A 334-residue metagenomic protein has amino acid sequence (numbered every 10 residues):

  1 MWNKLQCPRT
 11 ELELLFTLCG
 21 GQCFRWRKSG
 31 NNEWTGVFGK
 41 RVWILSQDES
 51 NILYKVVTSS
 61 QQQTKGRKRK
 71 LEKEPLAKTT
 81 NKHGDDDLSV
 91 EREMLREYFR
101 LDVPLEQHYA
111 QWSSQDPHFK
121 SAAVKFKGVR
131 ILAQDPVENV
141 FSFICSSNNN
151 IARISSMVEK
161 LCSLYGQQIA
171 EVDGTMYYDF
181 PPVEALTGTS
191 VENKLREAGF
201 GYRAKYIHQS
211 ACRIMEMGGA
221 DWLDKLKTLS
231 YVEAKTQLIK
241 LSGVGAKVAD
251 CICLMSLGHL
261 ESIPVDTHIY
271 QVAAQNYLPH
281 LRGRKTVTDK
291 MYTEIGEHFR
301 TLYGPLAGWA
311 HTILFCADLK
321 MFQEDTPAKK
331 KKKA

Functional and structural regions predicted by a protein language model:
M1-A334: HhH-family (HhH-GPD) DNA N-glycosylase catalytic core used in base-excision repair
